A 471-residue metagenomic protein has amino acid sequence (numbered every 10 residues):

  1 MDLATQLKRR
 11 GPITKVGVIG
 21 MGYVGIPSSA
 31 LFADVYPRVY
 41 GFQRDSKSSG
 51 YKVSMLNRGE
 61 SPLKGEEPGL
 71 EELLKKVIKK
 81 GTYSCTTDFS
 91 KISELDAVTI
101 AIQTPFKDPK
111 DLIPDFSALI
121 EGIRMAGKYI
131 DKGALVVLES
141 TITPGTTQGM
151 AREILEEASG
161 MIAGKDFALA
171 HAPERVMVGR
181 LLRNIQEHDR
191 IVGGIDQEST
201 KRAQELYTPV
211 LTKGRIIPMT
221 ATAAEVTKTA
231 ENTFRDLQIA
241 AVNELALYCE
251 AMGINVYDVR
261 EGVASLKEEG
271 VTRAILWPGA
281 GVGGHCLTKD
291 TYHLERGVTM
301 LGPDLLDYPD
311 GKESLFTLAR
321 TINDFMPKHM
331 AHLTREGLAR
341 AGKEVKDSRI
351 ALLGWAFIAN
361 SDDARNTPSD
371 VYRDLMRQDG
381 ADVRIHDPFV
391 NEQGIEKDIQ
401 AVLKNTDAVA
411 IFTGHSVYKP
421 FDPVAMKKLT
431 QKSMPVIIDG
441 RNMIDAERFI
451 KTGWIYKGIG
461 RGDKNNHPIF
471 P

Functional and structural regions predicted by a protein language model:
M1-P471: Structural/interface elements that position substrates and couple domains in central-metabolism enzymes
